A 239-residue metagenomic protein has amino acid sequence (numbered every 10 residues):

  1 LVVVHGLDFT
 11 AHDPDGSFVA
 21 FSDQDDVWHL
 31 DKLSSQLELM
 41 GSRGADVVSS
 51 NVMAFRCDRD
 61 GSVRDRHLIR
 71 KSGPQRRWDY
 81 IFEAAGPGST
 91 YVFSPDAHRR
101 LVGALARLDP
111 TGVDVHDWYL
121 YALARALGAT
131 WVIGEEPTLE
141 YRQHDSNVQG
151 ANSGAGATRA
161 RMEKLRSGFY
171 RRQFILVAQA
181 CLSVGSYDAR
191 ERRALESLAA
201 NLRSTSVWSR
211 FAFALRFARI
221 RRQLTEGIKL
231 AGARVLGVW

Functional and structural regions predicted by a protein language model:
L1-G154: Nucleotide-sugar donor-binding/catalytic module of glycosyltransferases that assemble extracellular/cell-envelope
G103-L108, V113-D114, W118-Y119, W131 (+1 more regions): C-terminal subregions of glycosyltransferases and related glycan-biosynthesis enzymes
